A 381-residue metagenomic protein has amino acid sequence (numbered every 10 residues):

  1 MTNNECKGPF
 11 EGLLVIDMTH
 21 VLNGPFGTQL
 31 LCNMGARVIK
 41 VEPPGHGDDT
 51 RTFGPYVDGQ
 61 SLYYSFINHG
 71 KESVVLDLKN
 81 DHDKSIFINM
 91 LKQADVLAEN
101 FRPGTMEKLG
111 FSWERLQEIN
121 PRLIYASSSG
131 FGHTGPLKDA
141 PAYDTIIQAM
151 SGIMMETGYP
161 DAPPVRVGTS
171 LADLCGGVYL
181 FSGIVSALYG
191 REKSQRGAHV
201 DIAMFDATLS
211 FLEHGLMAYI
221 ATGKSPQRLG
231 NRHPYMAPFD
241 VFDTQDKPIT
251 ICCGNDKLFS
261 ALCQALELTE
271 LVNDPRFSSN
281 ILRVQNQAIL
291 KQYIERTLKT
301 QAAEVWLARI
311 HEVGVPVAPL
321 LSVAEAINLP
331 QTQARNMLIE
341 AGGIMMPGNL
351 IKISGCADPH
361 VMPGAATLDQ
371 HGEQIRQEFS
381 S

Functional and structural regions predicted by a protein language model:
M1-K193, H371-S381: N-terminal helix-loop segment corresponding to the beta1-alpha1 unit of nucleotide/adenylate-binding folds
T2, C6, M337-S381: Flexible, small-/acidic-enriched active-site or ligand-binding loops
G45, F131-G132, M204-L209, D246 (+2 more regions): Glycine-rich beta-alpha junction loops
Y64, L229-P234, F239-D240, A341-I344 (+1 more regions): Short Gly/Pro-enriched turn/cap motifs at secondary-structure boundaries
H133, D161-S170, E192-T208, Q227-P234 (+2 more regions): Conserved Rossmann-fold dehydrogenase catalytic segment
G177-G197, S210-T222, C263-E270: Oxidoreductase and adenylate-handling cofactor-binding alpha/beta cores
A237-V313, V317: Aromatic-enriched alpha-helical interface/lid elements that frame and gate functional surfaces
H311-Q333: Conserved PLP cofactor-binding pocket of PLP-dependent enzymes
